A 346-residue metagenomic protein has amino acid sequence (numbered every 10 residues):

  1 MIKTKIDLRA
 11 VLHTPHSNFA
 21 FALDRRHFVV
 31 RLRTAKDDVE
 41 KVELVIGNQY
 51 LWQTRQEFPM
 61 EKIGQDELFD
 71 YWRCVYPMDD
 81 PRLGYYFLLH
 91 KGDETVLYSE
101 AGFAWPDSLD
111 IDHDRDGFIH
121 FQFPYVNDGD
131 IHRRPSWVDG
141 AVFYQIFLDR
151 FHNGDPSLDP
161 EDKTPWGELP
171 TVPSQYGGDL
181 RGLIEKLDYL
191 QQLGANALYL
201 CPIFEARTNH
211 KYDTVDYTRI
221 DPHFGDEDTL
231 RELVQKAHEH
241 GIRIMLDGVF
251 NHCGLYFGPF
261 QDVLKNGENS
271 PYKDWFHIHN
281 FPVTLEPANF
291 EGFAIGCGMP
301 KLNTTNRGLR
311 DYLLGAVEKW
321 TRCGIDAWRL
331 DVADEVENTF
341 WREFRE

Functional and structural regions predicted by a protein language model:
M1-H27, W52-F143, G154-P165, Q175: The feature marks proteins involved in alpha-glucan
R26-D37, V45: Short edge beta-strand/loop segments characteristic of extracellular beta-sandwich folds
T34-K36, G64, Y76-M78, F147-R150 (+4 more regions): Short, flexible loop/turn elements at secondary-structure junctions
D37-K41, L51: Primarily extracytoplasmic ectodomains and periplasmic/lumenal surface modules that are beta-strand-rich
V42-L44, Y85: Short beta-strand elements bearing conserved aromatic residues within extracellular beta-rich modules
A141, F147-N196, I203-C323, E343-F344: Substrate-binding/active-site clefts of carbohydrate-active enzymes
M245, A327-A333: Short catalytic-loop micro-motif centered on adjacent basic/acidic residues
